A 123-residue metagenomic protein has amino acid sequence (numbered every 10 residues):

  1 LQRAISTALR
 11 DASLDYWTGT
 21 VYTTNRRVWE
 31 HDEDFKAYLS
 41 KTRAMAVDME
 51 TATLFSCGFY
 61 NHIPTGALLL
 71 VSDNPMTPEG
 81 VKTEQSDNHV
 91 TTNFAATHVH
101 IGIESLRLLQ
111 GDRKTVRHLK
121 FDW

Functional and structural regions predicted by a protein language model:
L1-W123: Glycine-rich phosphate- or other oxyanion-binding loops that anchor nucleotides, phosphorylated ligands
